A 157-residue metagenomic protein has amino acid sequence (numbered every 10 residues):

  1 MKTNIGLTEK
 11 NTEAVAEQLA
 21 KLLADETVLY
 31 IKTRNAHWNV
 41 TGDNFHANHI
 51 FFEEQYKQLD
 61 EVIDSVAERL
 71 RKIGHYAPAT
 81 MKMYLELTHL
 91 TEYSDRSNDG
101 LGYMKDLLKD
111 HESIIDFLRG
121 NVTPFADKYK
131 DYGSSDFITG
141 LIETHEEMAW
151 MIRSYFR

Functional and structural regions predicted by a protein language model:
M1-L22, G100: Disorder-to-helix initiation segments
M1-T3, A36, T41, A77-T80 (+1 more regions): Glycine-rich, flexible loop/turn motifs
L7-A14, V28-E54, N121-G133: Helix-loop segments that flank and shape redox-cofactor active sites
E13-L23, T27, E53-Y56, D60 (+3 more regions): Short amphipathic alpha-helical segments with heptad-repeat character
L23, Y30, H37, Y56 (+5 more regions): A structural signal for well-ordered alpha-helices, especially hydrophobic packing surfaces of coiled-coils
N44-M83: Conserved alpha-helical segments that form or flank metal/cofactor-binding pockets of metalloenzymes
D64, E68, L85-G140: Acidic/histidine-rich alpha-helical segments that form the ligand environment of transition-metal centers
